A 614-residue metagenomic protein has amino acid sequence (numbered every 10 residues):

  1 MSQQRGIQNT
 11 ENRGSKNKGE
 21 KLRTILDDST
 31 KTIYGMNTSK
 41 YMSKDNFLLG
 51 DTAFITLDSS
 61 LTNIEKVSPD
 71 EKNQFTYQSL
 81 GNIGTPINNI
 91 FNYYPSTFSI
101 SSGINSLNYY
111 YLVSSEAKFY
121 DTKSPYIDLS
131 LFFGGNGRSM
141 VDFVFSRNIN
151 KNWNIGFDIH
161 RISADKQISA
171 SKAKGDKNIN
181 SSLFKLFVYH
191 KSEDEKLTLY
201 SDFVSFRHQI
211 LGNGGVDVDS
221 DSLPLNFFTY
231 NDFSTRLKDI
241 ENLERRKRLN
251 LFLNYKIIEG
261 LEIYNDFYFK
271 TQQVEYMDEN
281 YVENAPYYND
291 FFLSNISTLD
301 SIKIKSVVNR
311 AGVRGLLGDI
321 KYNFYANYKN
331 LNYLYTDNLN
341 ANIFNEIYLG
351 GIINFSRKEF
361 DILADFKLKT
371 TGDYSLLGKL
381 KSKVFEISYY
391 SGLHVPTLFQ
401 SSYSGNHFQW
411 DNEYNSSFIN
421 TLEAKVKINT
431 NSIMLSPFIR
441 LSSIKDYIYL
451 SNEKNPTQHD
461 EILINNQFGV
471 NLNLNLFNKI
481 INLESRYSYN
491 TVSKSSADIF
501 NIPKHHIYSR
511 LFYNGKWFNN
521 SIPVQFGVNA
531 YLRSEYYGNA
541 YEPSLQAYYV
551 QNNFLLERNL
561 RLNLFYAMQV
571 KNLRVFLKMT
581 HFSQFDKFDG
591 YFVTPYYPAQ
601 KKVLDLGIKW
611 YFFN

Functional and structural regions predicted by a protein language model:
M1-K66: Sec-dependent signal peptide cleavage junction
S29, D51-T52, S59, S101 (+2 more regions): Coil residues (strongly favoring Ser/Thr
N37-F47, T52, S59, S130-G134 (+6 more regions): Outer-membrane beta-barrel proteins
E71-I83, Y93-S114: Flexible, glycine/serine/threonine-rich loop segments and coil->beta-strand junctions that form periplasmic-facing
N88-S102, A117-F133, I263, Y322: Transmembrane beta-strand segments of Gram-negative outer membrane beta-barrel proteins
Y109-Y111, Y120-L129, F133-Q167, I179-F184: Outer-membrane beta-barrel translocator/receptor signature
T122-S124, E244-N280, I296-N614: Exposed, low-structure sequence patches enriched in small/polar residues
A164, S171, K177, Y189 (+4 more regions): Flexible loop and strand-edge segments within Gram-negative outer membrane beta-barrel domains
